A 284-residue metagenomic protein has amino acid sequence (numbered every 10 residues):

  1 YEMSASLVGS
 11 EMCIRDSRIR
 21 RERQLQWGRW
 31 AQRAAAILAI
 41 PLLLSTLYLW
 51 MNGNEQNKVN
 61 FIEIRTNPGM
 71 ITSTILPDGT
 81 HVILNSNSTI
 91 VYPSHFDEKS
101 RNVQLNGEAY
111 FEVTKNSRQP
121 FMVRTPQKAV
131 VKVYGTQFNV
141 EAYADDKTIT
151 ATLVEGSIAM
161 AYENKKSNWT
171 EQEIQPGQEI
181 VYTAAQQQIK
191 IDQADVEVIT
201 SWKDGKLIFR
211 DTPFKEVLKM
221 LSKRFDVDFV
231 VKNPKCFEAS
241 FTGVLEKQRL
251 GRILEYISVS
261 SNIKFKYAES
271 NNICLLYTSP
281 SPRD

Functional and structural regions predicted by a protein language model:
Y1-G9, I14, Y277-D284: Single conserved hydrophobic/aromatic residue that forms the stacking wall/gate of nucleotide- or nucleobase-binding
R15-S279: A residue-level detector for the "anchor" residue at the start of short, highly conserved motifs
